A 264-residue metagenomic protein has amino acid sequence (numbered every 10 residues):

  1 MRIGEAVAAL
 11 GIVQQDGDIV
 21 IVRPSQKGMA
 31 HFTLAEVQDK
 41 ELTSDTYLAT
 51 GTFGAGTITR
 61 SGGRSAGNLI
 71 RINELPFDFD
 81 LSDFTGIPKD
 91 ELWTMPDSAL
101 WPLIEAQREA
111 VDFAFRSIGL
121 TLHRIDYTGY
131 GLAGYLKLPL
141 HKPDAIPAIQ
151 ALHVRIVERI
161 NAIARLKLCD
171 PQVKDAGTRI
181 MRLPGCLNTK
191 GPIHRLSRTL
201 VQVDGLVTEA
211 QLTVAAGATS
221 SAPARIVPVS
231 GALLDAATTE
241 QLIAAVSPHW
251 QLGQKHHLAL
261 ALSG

Functional and structural regions predicted by a protein language model:
M1-E74, F79-P102, R179, G185-I193: DNA replication initiation on ssDNA origins
Q26, N73-R116, G129-A162, L166 (+3 more regions): Modules that initiate DNA replication and primer synthesis
F32-E36, T208, S230: Helix N-cap / beta->alpha transition motif
S61-R64, L120, L168: Eukaryotic intrinsically disordered and solvent-exposed regulatory patches
G119-I125: A short linear hydrophobic-aromatic micro-motif
H194-V201: Caspase-like cysteine protease fold
